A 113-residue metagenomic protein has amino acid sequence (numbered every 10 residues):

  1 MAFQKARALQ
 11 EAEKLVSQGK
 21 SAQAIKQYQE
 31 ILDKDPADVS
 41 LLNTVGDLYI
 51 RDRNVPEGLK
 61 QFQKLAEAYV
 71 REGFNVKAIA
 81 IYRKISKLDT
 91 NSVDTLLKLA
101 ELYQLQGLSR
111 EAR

Functional and structural regions predicted by a protein language model:
M1-R113: Repeat-based scaffolding regions
